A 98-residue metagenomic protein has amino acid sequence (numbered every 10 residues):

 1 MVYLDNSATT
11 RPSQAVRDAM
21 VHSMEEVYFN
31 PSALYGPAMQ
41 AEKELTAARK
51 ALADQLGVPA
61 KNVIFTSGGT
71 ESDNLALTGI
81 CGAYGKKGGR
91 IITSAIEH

Functional and structural regions predicted by a protein language model:
M1-H98: Pyridoxal 5′-phosphate
